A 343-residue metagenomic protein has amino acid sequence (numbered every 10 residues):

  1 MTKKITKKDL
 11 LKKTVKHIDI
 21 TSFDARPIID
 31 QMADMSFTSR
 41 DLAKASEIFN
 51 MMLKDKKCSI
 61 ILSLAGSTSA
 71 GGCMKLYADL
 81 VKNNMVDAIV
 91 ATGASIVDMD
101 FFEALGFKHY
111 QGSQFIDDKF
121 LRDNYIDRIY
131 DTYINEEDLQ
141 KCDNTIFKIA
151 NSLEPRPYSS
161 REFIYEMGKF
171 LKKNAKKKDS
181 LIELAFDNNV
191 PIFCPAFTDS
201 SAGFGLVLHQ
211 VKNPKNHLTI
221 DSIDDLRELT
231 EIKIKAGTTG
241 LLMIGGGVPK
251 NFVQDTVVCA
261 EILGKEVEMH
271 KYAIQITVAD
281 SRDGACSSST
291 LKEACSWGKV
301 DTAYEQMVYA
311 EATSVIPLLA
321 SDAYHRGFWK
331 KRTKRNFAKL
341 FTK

Functional and structural regions predicted by a protein language model:
M1-S46, N50-L53: N-terminal glycine-rich anion-binding loop in soluble enzyme alpha/beta folds
T2-K13, T238, I262-K343: C-terminal functional extensions of proteins
S46-S59, L184-F186, E231-T238: Glycine-rich phosphate/diphosphate-binding loops that line cofactor/substrate pockets in enzymes
I60-S69, I89, F193-F197, P214-C286: Glycine-rich anion-binding loop/nest that anchors nucleotide
G72-K75, D100-G106, G203-L208, V253-T256 (+1 more regions): Short acidic, glycine/serine/threonine-rich loops at helix termini
L76-K82, L208-V211, V257-G264, S289-E293: Short, solvent-exposed amphipathic alpha-helical segments in soluble enzyme and RNA/protein-processing domains
Y77-C142: A generic, well-ordered mixed alpha/beta core segment in the N-terminal half of proteins
F120-A202: Ligand-binding beta-strand-loop-alpha-helix segment within the catalytic cores of soluble metabolic enzymes
